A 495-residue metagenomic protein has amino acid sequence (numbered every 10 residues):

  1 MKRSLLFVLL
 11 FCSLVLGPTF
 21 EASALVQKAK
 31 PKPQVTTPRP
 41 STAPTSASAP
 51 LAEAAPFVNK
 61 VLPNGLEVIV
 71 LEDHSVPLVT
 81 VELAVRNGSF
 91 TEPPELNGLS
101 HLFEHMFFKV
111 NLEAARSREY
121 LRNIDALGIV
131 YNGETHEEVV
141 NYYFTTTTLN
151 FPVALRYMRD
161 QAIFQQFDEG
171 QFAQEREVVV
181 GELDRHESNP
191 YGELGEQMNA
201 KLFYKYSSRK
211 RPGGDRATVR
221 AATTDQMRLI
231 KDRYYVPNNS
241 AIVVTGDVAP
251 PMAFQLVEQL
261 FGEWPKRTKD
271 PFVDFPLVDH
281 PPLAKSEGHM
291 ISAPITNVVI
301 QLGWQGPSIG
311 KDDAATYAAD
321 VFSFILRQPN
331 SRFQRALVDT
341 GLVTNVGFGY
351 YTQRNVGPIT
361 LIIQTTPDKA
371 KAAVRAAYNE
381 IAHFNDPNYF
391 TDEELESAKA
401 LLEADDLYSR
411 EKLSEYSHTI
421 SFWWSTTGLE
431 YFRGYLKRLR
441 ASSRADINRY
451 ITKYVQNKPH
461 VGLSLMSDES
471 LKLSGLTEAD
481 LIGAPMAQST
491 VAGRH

Functional and structural regions predicted by a protein language model:
V8-P18: Bacterial N-terminal signal peptides
L25-A43, A241-V243, I362-Q364, E393-H495: C-terminal regions of mature proteins
K28-R39, Y204-K205, P212, P237 (+3 more regions): An aromatic/glycine/proline-enriched structural segment found at the starts of mature extracellular/organellar domains
R39-S41, A154, Q161, H186-P237 (+3 more regions): Scaffold signal of the M16-like zinc-metallopeptidase fold and its non-catalytic homologs
V81-T145, R209-G213, R327-V343, N355: M16/MPP (pitrilysin/insulinase) zinc-metallopeptidase core fold and M16-derived inactive scaffolds
K109-L112, T145-R176, P329, Y350-S409 (+1 more regions): M16/insulysin-pitrilysin zinc metalloprotease superfamily fold
D125, V178-Q197, V278-V298, R332-T344 (+2 more regions): Short acidic/His-enriched helical or mixed secondary-structure segments at domain edges of catalytic enzymes and some
Q301-Q305, F324-T365: A structural supersecondary motif
